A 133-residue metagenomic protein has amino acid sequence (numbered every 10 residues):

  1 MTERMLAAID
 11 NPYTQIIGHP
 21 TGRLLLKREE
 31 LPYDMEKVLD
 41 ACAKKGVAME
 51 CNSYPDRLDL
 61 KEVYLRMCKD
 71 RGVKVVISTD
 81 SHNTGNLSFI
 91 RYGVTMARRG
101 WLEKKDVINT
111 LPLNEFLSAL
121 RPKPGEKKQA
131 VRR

Functional and structural regions predicted by a protein language model:
M1-R133: Charged catalytic cores and adjacent phosphate/nucleic-acid-binding surfaces used for phosphate/nucleic-acid chemistry
